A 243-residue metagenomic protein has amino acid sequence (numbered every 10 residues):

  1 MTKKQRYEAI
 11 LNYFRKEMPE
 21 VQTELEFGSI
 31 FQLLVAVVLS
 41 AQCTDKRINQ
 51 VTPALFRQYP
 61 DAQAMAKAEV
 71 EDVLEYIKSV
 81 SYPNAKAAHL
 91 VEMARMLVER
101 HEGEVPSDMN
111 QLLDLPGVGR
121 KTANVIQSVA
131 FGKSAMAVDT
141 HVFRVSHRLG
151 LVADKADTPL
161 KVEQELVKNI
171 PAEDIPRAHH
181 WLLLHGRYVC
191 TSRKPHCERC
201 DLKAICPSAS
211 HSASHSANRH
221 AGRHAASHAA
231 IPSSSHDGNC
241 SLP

Functional and structural regions predicted by a protein language model:
T2-S214, G238-L242: Catalytic cores of DNA base-excision repair glycosylases
P60, N218-R223, P232: N-terminal, intrinsically disordered, basic low-complexity segments enriched in Arg/Pro/Ser/Thr
A221, A225, A229, D237-G238: Short hydrophobic alpha-helical segments enriched in small aliphatic residues
